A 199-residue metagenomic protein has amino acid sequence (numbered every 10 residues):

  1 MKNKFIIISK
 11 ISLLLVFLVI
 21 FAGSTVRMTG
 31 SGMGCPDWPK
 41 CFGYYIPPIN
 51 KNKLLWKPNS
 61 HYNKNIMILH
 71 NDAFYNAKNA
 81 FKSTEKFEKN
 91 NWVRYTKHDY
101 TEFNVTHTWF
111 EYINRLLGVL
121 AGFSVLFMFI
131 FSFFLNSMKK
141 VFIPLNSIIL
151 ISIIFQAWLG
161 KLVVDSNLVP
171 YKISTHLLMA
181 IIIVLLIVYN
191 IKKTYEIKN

Functional and structural regions predicted by a protein language model:
M1-K4, F133-I143, E196-N199: Membrane-interface helix-boundary motifs at transmembrane edges
I8-G32, G43: N-terminal signal-anchor transmembrane alpha helix
S9, K139-L150: Membrane-interfacial loop-to-transmembrane alpha-helix junctions, especially the N-terminal start
T25-R27, N90-R94, I153-L168: C-terminal ends of transmembrane alpha-helices and the immediately adjacent extracellular/lumenal or cytosolic loop
P39-I49: Short extracytoplasmic/periplasmic juxtamembrane "stem" segments immediately C-terminal to an N-terminal membrane anchor
S60-F123: Individual transmembrane alpha-helix segments
A121-L126, A180-Y195: Hydrophobic cores of alpha-helical transmembrane segments in multi-pass inner/ER membrane proteins, independent
S166-M179: Non-cytosolic membrane-interface motifs at loop->transmembrane helix junctions
